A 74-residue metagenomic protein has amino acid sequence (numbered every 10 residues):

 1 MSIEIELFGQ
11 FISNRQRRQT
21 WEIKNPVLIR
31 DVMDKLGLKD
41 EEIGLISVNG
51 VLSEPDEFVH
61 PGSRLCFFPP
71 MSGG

Functional and structural regions predicted by a protein language model:
M1-G73: Ubiquitin-like/PB1-type beta-grasp interaction modules and other compact soluble beta-rich domains
